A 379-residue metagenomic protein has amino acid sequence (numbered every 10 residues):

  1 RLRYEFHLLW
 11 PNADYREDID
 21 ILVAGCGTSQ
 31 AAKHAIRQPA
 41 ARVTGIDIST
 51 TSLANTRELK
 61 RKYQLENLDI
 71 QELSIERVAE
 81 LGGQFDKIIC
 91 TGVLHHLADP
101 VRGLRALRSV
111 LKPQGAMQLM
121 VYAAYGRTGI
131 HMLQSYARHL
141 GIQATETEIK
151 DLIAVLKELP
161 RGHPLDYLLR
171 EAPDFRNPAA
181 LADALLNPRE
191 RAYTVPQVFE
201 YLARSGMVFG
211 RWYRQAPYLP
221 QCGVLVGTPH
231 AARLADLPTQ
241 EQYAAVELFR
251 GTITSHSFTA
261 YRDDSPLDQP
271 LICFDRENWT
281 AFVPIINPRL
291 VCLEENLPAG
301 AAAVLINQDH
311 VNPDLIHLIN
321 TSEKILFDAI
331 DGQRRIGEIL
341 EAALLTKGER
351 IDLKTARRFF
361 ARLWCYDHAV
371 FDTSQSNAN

Functional and structural regions predicted by a protein language model:
R1-D20, K33: Conserved alpha-helix/loop element of class I SAM-dependent methyltransferases that forms part of the SAM/SAH-binding
T28-A40: Conserved SAM-binding loop of SAM-dependent methyltransferases across substrates and taxa, primarily the Class I
S49-T51: Conserved SAM/SAH-binding beta-strand->alpha-helix loop
K62-R77: Conserved SAM-binding strand-loop segment of SAM-dependent methyltransferases
E76-I88: A short acidic, Gly/Pro-enriched loop at the edge of an enzyme's catalytic core that lines a small-molecule cofactor
V101-Q114: A short glycine-rich, Lys/Arg-flanked "PGG" loop and its adjoining helix->strand segment in the class I
A116-L168: Conserved class I S-adenosyl-L-methionine
P220-A260, N312-N379: Long, charge-rich, low-complexity alpha-helical segments
